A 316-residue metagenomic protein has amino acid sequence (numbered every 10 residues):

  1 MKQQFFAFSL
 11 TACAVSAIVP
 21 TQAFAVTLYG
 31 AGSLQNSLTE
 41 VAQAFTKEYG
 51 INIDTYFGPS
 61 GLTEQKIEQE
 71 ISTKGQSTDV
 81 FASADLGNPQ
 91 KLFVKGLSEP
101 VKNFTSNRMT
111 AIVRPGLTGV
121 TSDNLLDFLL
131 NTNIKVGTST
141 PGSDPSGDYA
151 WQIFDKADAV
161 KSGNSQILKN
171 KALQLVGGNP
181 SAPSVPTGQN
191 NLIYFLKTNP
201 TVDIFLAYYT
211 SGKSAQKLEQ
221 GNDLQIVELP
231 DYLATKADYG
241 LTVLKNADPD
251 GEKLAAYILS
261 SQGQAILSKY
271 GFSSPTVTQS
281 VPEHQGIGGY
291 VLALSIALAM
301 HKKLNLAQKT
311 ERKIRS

Functional and structural regions predicted by a protein language model:
M1-S9: Bacterial N-terminal signal peptides that target proteins for export
S9-A17, A293-S295: Bacterial N-terminal signal peptides
V19-A25: Sec/Tat signal peptide C-region and signal peptidase I cleavage site
V26-Y49, D54-Q69, K74-G75, D85-L86 (+3 more regions): Exported/periplasmic ABC-transporter solute-binding proteins
S77-D79: Structural micro-motif
G96, P100-K102: Central helical "cap/lid" subdomain
P282-H301: A short, hydrophobic C-terminal helix/tail in secreted or cell-surface proteins
L298-S316: C-terminal membrane-anchoring or membrane-association module
